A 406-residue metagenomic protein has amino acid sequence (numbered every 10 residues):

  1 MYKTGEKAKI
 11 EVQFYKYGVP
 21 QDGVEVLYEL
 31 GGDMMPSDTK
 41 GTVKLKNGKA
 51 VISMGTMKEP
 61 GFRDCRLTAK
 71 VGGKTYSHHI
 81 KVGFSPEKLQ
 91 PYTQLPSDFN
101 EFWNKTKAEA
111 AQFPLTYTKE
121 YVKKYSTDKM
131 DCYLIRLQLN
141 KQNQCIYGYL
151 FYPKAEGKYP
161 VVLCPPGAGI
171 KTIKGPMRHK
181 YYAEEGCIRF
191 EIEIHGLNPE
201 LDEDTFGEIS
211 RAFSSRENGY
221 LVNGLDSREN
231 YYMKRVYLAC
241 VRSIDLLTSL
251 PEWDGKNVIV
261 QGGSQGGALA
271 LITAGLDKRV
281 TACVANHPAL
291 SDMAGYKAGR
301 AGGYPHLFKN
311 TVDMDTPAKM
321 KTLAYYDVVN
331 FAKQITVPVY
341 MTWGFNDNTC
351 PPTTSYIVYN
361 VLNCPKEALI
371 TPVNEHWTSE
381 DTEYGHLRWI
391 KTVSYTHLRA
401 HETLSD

Functional and structural regions predicted by a protein language model:
M1-K129: N-terminal targeting or regulatory segments adjacent to alpha/beta-hydrolase or S9 domains
L115-A155: N-terminal cap/lid segment of alpha/beta-hydrolase-fold proteins
K158-G167: Short beta-strand element of the alpha/beta-hydrolase
I173-L238, G302: Cap/lid segment of the alpha/beta-hydrolase catalytic domain
L201, G267, L271-D315: Hydrolase active-site cap/lid region
I335, M341-W343: Short beta-strand/loop motif that positions the catalytic acidic residue of the alpha/beta-hydrolase fold
T371-T378: Histidine-bearing beta->alpha loop at or near hydrolase active sites
T396-T403: Conserved small/polar residues in nucleotide/adenosyl-binding loops
